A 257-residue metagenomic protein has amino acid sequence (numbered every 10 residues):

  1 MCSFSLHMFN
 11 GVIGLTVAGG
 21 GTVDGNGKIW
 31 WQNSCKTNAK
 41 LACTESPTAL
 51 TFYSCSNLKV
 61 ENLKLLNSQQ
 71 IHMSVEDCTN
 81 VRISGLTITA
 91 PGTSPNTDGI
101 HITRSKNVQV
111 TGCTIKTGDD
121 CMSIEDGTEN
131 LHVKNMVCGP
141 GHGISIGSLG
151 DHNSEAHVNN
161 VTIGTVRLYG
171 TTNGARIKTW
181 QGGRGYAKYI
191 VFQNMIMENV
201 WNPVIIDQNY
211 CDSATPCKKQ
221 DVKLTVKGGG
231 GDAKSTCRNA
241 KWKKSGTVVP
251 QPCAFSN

Functional and structural regions predicted by a protein language model:
M1-N257: Extracellular/periplasmic carbohydrate-active domains that bind, remodel, or depolymerize complex polysaccharides
